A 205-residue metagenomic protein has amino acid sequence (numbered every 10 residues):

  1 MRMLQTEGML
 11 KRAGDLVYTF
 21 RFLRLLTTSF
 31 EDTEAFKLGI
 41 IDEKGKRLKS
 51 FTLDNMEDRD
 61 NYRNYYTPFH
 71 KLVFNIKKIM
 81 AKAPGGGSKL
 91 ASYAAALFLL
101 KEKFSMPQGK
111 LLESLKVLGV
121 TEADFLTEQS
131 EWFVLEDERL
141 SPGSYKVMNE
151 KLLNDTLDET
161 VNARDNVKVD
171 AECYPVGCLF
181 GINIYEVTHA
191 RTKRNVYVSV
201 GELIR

Functional and structural regions predicted by a protein language model:
M1, K78-K82, G86-E136, L179-G181: Non-catalytic accessory regions used for complex assembly or targeting
R2-T6, R205: Short acidic DE-rich linear segments
E7-A81, L111-V120: Beta-strand-dominated extracellular/periplasmic modules and repeats in secreted or surface-exposed proteins
E34-A35, L140, C178-N183: A short, compositionally biased
F133-L152: SH3-family beta-barrel domains
D155-G177: Conserved beta-strand/loop element in small beta-rich adapter and peptidoglycan-binding domains
Y185-A190: SH3/SH3-like beta-barrel fold
R194-R205: Intrinsically disordered, low-complexity, charged/polar segments
